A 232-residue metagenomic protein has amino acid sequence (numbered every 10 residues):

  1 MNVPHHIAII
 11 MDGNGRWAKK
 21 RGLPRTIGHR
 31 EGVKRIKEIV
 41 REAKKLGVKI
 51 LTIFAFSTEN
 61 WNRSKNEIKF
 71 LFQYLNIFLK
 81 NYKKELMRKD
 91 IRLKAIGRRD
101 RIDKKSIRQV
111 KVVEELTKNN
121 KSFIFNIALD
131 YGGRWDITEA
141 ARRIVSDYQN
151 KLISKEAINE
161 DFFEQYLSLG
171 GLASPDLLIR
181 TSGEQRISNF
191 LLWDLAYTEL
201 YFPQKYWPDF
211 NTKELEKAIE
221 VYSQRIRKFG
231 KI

Functional and structural regions predicted by a protein language model:
M1-I232: Flexible, compositionally biased loop and terminal segments
